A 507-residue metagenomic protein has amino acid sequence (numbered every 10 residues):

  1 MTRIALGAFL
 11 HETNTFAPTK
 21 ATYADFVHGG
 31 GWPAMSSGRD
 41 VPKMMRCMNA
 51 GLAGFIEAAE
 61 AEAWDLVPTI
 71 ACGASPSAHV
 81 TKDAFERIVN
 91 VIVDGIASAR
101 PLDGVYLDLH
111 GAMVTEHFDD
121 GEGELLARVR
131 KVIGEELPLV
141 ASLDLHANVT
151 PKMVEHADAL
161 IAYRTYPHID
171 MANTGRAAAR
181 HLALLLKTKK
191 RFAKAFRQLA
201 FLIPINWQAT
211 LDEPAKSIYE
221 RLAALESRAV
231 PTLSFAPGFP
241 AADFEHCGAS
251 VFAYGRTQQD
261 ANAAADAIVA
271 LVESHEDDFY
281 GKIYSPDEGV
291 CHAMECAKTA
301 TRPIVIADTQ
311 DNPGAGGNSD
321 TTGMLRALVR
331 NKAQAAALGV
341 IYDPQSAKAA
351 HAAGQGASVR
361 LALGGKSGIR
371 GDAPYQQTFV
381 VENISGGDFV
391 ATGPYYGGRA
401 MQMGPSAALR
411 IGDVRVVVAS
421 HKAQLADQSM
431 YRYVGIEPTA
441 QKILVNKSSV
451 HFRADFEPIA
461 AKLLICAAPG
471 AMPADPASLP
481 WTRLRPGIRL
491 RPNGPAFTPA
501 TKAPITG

Functional and structural regions predicted by a protein language model:
M1, E60-P68, D94-D103, V290-I304 (+1 more regions): Glycine-rich phosphate/diphosphate-binding loops that line cofactor/substrate pockets in enzymes
M1-A58: N-terminal amphipathic/basic leader segments beginning at the initiator methionine
T2, N206-D413, V417-H421: Hard-cation-handling environments
R3-A5, D65-V67, D103-V105, L137-A141 (+9 more regions): Structural motif
A5-E12, A17, F26-V27, P76-A78 (+5 more regions): Active-site histidine-anchored catalytic micro-motif
I56-A84, I88-I96: Low-complexity, highly charged intrinsically disordered N-terminal segments that act as targeting/localization
P68, E273, V390-G507: Extended hydrophobic packing segments that form well-structured cores
L186-K216: Internal, active-site/partner-interface "lid" segment
